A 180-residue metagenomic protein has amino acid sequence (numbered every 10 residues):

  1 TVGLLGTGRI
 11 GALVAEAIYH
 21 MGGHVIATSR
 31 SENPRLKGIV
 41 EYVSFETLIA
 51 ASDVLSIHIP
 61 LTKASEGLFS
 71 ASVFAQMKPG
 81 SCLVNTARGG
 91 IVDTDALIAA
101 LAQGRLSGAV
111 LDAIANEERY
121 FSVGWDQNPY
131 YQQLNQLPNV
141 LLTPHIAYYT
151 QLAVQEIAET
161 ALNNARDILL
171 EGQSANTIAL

Functional and structural regions predicted by a protein language model:
T1-P79: Rossmann-like dinucleotide/phosphate-binding beta-alpha-beta segment
G6, A87-R88: NAD(P)H cofactor-binding loop motif with strongest signal on the N-terminal glycine-rich segment
G80, R88-L180: Rossmann-like dinucleotide-binding domain for NAD(H)/NADP(H)
V84: Glycine-rich nucleotide-phosphate-binding loops and adjacent flexible coil segments
